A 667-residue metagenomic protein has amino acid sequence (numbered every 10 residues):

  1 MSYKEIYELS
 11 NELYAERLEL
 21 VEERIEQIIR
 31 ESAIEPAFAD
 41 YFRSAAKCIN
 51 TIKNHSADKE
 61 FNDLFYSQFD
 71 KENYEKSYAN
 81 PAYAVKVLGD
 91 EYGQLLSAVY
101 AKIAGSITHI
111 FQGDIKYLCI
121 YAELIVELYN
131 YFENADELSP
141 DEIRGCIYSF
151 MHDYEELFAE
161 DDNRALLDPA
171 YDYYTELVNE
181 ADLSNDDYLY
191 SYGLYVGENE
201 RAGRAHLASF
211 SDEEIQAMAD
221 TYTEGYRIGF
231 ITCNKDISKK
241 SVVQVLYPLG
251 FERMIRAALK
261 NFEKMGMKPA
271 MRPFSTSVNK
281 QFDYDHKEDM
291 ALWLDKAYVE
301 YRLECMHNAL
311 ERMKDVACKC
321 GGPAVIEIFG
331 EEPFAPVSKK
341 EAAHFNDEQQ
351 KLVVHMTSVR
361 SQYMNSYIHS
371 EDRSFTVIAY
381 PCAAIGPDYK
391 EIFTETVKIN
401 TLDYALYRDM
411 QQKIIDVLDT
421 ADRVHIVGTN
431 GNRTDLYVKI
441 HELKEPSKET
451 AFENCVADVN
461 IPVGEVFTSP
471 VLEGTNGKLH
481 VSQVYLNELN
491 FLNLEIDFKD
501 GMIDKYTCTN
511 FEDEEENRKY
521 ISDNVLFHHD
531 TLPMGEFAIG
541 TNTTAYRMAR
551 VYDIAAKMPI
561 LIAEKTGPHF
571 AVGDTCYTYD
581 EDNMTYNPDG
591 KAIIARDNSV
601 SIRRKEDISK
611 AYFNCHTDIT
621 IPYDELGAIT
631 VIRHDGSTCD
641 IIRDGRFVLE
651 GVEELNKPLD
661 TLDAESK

Functional and structural regions predicted by a protein language model:
M1-E473, R643-K667: Active-site bordering "gate/hinge" segments that shape substrate access to catalytic or cofactor-binding pockets
L246, R272, I378, V427-T429 (+6 more regions): Generic beta-strand/beta-sheet core signal
G250, E331-P333, C382, G431 (+8 more regions): Short, glycine-/Ser/Thr-/acidic-enriched flexible segments
Q362, M410-Q412, V463-V466, L479-V484 (+3 more regions): Glycine-rich, charged/polar anion/phosphate-binding loops that engage phosphate groups from diverse ligands
V471-H529: Long, well-ordered mid-to-C-terminal structural blocks that present hydrophobic/aromatic surfaces
G474-N476, F491-N493, D500-I503, L532-E536 (+3 more regions): Active-site lining segments that contact anionic ligands and/or coordinate catalytic metals
K505-Y577, E581: Dual-mode signal for accessory low-complexity, basic/Gly-rich regions
D589-K667: Extended hydrophobic packing segments that form well-structured cores
